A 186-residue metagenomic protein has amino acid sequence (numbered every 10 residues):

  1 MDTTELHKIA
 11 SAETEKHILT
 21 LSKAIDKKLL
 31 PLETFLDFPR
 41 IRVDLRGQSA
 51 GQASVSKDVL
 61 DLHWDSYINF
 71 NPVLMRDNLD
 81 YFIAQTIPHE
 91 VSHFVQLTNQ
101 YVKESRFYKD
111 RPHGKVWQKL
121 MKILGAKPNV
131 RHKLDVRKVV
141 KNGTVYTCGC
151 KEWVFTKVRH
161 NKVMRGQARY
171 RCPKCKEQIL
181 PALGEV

Functional and structural regions predicted by a protein language model:
M1-Q85, F94-V186: Active-site-proximal or metal-binding-adjacent scaffold patches in catalytic folds
E90: Walker B catalytic acidic pair
